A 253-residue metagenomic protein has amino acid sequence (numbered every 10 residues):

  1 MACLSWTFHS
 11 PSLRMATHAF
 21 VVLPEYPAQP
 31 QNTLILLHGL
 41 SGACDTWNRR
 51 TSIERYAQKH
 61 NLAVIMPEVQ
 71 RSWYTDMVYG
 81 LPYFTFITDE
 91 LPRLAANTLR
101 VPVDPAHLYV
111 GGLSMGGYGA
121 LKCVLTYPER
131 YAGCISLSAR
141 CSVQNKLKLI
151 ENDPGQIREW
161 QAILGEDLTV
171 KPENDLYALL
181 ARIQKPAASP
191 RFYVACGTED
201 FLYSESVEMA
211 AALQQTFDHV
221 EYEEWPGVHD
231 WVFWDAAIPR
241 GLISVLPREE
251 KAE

Functional and structural regions predicted by a protein language model:
M1-E253: Non-catalytic cap/lid and distal C-terminal segments of serine-dependent acyl enzymes
